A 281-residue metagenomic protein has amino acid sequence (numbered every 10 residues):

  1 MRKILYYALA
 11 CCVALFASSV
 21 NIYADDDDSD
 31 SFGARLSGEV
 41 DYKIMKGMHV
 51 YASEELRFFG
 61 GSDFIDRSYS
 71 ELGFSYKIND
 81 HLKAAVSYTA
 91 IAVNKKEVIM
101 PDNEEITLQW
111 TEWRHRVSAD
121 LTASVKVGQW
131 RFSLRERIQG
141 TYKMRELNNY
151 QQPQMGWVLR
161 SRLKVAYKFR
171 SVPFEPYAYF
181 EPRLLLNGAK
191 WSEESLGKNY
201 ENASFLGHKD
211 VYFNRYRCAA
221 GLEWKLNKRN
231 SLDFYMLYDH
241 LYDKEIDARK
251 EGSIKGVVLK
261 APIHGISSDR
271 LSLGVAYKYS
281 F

Functional and structural regions predicted by a protein language model:
I22-D26, M48-S62, R67, A84-A92 (+3 more regions): Transmembrane beta-strand segments that form the barrel wall of outer-membrane beta-barrel proteins
D27-F32, S62-D66, L108-W113, Y150-W157 (+2 more regions): Replace "Gram-negative outer membrane beta-barrel proteins" with "bacterial and organellar outer membrane beta-barrel
S37, E71, S118-D120, R160-K164 (+2 more regions): Membrane-embedded beta-strand positions in outer-membrane beta-barrel channels/transporters
I44-K46, G73, I78-D80, T122-Q129 (+3 more regions): Outer-membrane beta-barrel proteins
G47-A52, H81-V86, G128-F132, S171-E175 (+1 more regions): Repeated loop/turn-to-beta-strand initiation elements of outer-membrane beta-barrel proteins
G60, A85-M144, N148, H240 (+1 more regions): Outer-membrane beta-barrel translocator/channel fold
L121, S267-F281: Outer-membrane beta-barrel "beta-signal"
R137-K255, Y279-F281: Outer-membrane beta-barrel transmembrane domain signature
